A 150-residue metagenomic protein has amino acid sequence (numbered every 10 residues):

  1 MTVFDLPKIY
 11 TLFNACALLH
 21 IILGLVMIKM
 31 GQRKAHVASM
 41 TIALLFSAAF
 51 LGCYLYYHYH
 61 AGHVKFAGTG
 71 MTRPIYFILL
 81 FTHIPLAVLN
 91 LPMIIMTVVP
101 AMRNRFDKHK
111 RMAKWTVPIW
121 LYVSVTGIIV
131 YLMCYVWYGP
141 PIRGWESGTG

Functional and structural regions predicted by a protein language model:
M1-G150: Alpha-helical membrane insertion/targeting regions
